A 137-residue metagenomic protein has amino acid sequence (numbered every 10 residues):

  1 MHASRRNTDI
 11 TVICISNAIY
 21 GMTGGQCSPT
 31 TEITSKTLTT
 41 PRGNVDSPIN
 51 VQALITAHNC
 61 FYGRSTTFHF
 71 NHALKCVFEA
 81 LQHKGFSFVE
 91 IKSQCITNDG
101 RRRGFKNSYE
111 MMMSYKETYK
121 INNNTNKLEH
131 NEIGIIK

Functional and structural regions predicted by a protein language model:
M1-G21, H72-K75: Thiamine diphosphate
A3, S28-E32, F105-S108: Short, hinge-like loop/turn segments at secondary-structure boundaries
R5-T8, A18, T56-C60, F78-G85 (+1 more regions): Generic secondary-structure signature for well-ordered alpha-helical cores
T11-S16, E90-K92, I136: Short beta-strand segments
N17-I19, H69, K92-N98: Glycine-rich beta-alpha junction loops
G21-S28: Glycine-rich, charge-decorated loop segments at or immediately adjacent to ligand/cofactor-binding or catalytic sites
S28-H83: Conserved thiamine diphosphate
K92-K137: Flexible, low-complexity linker and terminal segments
